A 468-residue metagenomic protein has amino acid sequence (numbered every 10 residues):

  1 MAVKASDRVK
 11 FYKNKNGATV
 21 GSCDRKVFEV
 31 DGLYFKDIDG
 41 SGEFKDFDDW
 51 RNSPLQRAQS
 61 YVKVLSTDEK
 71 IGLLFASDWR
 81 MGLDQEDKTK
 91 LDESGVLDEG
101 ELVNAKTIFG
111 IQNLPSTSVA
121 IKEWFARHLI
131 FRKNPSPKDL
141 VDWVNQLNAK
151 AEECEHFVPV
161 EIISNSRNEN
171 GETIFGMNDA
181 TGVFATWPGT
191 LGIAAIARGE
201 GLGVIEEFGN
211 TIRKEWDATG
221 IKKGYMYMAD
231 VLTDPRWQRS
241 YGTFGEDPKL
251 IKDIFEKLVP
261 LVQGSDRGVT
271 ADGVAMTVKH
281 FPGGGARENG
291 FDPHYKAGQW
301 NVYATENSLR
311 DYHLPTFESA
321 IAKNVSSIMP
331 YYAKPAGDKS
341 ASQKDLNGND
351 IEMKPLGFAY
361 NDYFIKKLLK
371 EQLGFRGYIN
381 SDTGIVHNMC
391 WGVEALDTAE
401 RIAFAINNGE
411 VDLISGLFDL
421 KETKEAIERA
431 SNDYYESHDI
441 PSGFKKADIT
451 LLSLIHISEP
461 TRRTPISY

Functional and structural regions predicted by a protein language model:
M1-S458, R462: Glycoside hydrolase catalytic-domain context in secreted enzymes
I466-Y468: Hydrophobic alpha-helical segments, chiefly the membrane-spanning helices and signal/signal-anchor peptides
